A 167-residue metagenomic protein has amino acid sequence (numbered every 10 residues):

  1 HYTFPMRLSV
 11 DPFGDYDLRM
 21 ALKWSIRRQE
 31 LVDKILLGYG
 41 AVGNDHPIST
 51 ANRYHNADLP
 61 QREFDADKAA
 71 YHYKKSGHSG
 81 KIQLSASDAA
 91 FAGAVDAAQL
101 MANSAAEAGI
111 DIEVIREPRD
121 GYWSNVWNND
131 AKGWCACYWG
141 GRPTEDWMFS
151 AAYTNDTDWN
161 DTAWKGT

Functional and structural regions predicted by a protein language model:
H1-P5, D45-H46, F149: Small-molecule pocket liners
H1-V10, C137: Extracellular/periplasmic solute-recognition and catalytic clefts
F4, Y16, M20, W24 (+7 more regions): Solvent-exposed, polar/charged alpha-helical surfaces in well-ordered, non-transmembrane soluble domains, broadly
R7-D11, L18-A21, Y54-R62, S87-F91 (+1 more regions): Second-shell loop/turn segments in exported
S9, F13-N52, G93-A97: Periplasmic-binding protein-like
D17-M20, V32-I35, Y54, E107 (+2 more regions): Extracytoplasmic/peripheral linker and loop segments enriched in polar/acidic and small residues with frequent Thr/Pro
V42-K74, D88-D96: Structural transition elements
A70, K74-G141, D156: Ligand/substrate-recognition segments at binding pockets and active sites
